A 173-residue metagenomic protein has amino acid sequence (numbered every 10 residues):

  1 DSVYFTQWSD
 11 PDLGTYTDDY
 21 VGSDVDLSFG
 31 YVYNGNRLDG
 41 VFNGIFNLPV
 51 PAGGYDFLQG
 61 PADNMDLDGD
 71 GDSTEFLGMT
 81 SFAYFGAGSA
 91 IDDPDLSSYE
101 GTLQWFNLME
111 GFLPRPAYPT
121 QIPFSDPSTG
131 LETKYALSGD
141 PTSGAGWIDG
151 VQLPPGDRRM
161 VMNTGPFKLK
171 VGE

Functional and structural regions predicted by a protein language model:
D1-E173: Extracellular/surface-associated beta-sandwich interaction domains
